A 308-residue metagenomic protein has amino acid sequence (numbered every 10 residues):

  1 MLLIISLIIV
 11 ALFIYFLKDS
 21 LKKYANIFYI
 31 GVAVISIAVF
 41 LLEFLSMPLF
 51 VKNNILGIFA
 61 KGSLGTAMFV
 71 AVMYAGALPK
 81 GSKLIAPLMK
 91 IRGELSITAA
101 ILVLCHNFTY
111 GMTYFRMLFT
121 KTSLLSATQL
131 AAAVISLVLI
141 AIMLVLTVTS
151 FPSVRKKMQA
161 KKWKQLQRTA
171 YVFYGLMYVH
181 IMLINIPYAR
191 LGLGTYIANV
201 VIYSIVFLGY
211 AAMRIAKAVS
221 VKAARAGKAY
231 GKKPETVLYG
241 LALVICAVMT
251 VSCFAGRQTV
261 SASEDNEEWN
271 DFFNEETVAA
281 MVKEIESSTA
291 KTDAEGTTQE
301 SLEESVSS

Functional and structural regions predicted by a protein language model:
M1-L243, S252: Membrane-embedded alpha-helical bundles that constitute the cytochrome b-like, heme-associated redox core of multi-pass
P187, E264, E268-W269, T297-T298: Short amphipathic alpha-helical segments at helix boundaries and their inter-helical linkers
Y239, V244, T259, E276-T277 (+2 more regions): Short, intrinsically disordered, low-complexity terminal segments
C253-N266: Sec-dependent signal peptide cleavage junction
E264-V282: N-terminal propeptides/low-complexity segments immediately following signal peptides in secreted or periplasmic proteins
T277-S308: Intrinsically disordered, low-complexity serine/threonine-rich repeat tracts
